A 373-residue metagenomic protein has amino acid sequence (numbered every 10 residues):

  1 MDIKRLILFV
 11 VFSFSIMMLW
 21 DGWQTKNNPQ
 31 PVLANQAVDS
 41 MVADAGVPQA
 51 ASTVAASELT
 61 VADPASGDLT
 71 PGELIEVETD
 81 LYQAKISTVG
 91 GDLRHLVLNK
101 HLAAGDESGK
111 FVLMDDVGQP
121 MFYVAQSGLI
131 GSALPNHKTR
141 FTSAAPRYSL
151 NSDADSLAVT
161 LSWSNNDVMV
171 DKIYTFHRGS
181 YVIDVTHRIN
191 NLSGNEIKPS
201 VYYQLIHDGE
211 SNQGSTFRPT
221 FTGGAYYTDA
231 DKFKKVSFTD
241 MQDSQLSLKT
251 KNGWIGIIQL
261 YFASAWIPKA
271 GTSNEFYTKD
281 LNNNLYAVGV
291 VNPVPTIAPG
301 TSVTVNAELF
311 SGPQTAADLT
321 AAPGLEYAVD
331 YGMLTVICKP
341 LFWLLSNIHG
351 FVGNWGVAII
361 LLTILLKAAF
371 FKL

Functional and structural regions predicted by a protein language model:
M1-V38, I86, H187, P199-V201 (+3 more regions): Helix-loop-helix
I3, G22, N28-P29, Q36 (+9 more regions): Short linear motifs in intrinsically disordered/low-complexity regions
F9, G22-G105, G109-L113, N165: Juxtamembrane extramembrane loops of integral membrane proteins
L74-A328: Soluble non-transmembrane domains of integral membrane proteins
